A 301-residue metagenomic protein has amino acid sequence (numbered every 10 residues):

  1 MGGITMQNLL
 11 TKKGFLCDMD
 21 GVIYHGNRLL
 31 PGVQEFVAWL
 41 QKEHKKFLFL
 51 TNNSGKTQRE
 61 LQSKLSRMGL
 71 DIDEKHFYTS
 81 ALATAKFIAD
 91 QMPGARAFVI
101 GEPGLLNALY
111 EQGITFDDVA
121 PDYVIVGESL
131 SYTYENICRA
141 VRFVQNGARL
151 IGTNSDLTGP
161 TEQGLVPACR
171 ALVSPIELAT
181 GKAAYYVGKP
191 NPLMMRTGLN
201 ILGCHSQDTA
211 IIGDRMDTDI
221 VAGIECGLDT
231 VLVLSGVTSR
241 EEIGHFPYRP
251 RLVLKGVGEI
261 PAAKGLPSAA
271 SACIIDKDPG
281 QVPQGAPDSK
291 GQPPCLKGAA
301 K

Functional and structural regions predicted by a protein language model:
G2-K45, K56-Y78, A85-D278, G285 (+1 more regions): Asp-based, Mg2+/Mn2+-dependent phosphohydrolase catalytic module
L50: Active-site neighborhood of phospho(di)ester-bond hydrolases with catalytic His/Asp-centered motifs
N53: Conserved phosphate/oxyanion-binding catalytic-loop motifs
